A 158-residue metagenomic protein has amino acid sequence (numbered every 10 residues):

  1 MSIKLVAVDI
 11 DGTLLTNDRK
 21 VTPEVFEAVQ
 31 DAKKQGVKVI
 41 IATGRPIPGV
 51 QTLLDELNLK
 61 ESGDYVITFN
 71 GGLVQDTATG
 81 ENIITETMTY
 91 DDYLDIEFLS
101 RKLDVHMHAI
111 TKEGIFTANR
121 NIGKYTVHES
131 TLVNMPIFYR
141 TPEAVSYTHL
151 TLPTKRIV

Functional and structural regions predicted by a protein language model:
K4-N17: Asp-based phosphoryl-transfer active-site loop
T13, A42-T43, T148: Ser/Thr-glycine-rich phosphate-binding loops at phosphate-binding pockets of nucleotides, nucleotide cofactors
R19-V21: Polybasic, low-complexity association/targeting segments
V25-K124: Active-site phosphate-binding/coordination module
D76-T77, S146-L150: Short, flexible turn/loop "capping" segments at secondary-structure junctions
Y125-P142: Acidic, His- and aromatic-enriched active-site or binding-groove loops in soluble protein domains that engage sugars
H149-V158: Single conserved hydrophobic/aromatic residue that forms the stacking wall/gate of nucleotide- or nucleobase-binding
